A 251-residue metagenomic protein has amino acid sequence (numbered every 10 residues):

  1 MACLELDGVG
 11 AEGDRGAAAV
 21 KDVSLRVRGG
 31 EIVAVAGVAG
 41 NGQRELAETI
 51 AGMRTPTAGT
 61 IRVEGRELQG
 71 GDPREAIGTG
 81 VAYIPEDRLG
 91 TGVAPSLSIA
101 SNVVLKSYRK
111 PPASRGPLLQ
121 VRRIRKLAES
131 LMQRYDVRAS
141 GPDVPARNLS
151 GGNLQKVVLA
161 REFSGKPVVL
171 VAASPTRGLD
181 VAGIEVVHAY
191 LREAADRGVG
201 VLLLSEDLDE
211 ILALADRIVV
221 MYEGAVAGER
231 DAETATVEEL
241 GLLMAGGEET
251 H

Functional and structural regions predicted by a protein language model:
M1-H251: Glycine-rich phosphate-binding loops of nucleotide-dependent enzymes
